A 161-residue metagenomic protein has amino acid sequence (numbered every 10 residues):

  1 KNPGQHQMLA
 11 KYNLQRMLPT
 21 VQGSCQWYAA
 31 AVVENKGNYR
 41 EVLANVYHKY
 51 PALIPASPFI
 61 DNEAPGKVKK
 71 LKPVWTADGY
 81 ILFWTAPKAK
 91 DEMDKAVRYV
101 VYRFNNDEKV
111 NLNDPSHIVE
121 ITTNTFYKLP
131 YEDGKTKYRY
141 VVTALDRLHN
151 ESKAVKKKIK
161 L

Functional and structural regions predicted by a protein language model:
K1-F59: Substrate-binding cleft of secreted/luminal carbohydrate-active enzymes
S24, W84, V101, V142: Hydrophobic, well-ordered secondary-structure elements that form the walls of internal hydrophobic environments
N38-D94, R147-L161: Pro/Thr/Ser/Gly-rich low-complexity, intrinsically disordered linker/stalk tracts
G79, A96-V100, K137-R139: Exposed beta-strand and adjacent loop surfaces of beta-rich binding modules that mediate intermolecular recognition
P87-N113, A154: Solvent-exposed loop/turn segments flanking beta-strands in beta-repeat/beta-sandwich domains
L112-E120: Local beta-strand/beta-hairpin segments that build beta-sheet-rich folds
T122-K128: Short S/T/G- and acidic-enriched coil/turn segments that sit immediately N-terminal to beta-strands in beta-sandwich
K128-K153: Beta-strand-rich modules
